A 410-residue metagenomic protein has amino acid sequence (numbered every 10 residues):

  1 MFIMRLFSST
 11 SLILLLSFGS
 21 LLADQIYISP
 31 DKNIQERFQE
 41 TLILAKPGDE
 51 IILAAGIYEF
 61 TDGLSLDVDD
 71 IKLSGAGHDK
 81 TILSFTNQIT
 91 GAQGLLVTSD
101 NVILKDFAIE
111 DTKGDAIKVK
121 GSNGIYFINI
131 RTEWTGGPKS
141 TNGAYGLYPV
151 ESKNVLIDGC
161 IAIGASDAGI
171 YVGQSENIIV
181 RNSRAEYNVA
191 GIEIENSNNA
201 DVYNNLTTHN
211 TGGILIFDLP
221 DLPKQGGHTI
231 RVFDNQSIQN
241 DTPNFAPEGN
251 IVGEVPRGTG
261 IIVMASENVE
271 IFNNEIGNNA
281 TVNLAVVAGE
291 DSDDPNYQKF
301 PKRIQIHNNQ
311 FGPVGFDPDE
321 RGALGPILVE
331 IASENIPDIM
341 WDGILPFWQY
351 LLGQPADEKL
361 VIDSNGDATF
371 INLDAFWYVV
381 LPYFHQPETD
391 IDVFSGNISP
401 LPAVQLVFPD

Functional and structural regions predicted by a protein language model:
I3-L14: Sec-dependent signal peptide recognition, specifically the positively charged N-region followed immediately by
F18-G19: N-terminal signal peptide c-region/cleavage motif recognized by signal peptidases
D24-E36, E50, D70-G114, G136: Right-handed parallel beta-helix/beta-spiral solenoid domain characteristic of secreted/periplasmic
Q35-Q39, T61, F85-L95, D111-K118 (+7 more regions): Extracellular beta-strand/beta-solenoid scaffold signature
E36-L44, E59-V68, L73, S84 (+4 more regions): Short, T/G/N/S-enriched strand-turn elements that build extracellular solenoid repeat scaffolds
A76-D79, D100-D111, N123-G136, K153-S166 (+5 more regions): Right-handed parallel beta-helix
K299-D410: Acidic, glycine- and Ser/Thr-rich low-complexity intrinsically disordered tracts in extracellular/secreted proteins
